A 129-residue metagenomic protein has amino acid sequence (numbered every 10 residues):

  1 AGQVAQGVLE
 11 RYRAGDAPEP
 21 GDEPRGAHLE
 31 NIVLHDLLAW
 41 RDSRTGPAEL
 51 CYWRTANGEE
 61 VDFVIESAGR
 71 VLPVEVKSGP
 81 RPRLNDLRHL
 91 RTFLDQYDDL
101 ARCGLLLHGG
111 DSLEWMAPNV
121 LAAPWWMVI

Functional and structural regions predicted by a protein language model:
A1-I129: A cross-kingdom feature that marks ATP-driven nucleic-acid transaction machinery
